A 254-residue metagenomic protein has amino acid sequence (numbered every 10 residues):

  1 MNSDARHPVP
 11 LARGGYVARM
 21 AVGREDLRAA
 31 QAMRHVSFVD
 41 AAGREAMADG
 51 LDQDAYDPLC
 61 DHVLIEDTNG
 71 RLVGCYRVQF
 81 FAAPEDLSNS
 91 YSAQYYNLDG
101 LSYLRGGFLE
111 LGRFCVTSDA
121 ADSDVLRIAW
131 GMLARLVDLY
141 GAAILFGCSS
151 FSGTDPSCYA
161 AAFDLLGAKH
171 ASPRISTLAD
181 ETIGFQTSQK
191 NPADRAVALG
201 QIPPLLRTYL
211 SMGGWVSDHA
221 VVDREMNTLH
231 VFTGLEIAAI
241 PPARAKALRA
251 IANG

Functional and structural regions predicted by a protein language model:
M1-S3: Intrinsically disordered, serine/threonine/proline
A5-V73, F80: Short amphipathic alpha-helix that is part of the acyltransferase structural core
D49-Y56, G153, D223-F232: Beta-rich nucleic-acid/ligand-interaction surfaces
D54, Y159-F163, V231-L235: Short low-complexity, flexible loop/linker segments enriched in glycine and/or proline with clustered acidic
L64-E66, R77, F232-E236: Short, well-ordered beta-strand micro-motif
F81-G214, A220-T228, I240: Acyl-donor binding region in acyl/amide transferases
F232-G254: Long, continuous compositionally biased terminal/linker segments
